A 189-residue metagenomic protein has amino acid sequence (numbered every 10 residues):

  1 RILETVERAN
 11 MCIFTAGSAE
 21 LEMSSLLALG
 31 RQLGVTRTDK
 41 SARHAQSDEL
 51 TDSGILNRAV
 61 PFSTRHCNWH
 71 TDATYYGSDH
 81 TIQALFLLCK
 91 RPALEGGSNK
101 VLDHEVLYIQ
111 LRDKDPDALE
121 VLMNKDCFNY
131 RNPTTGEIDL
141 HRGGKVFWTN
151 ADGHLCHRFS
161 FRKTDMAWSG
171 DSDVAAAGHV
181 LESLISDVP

Functional and structural regions predicted by a protein language model:
R1-A42: N-terminal auxiliary "cap/dimerization" subdomain that precedes the catalytic jelly-roll/cupin core of mononuclear
E7, D48-P189: Active-site environment of non-heme Fe oxygenases that use a 2-His-1-carboxylate facial triad
